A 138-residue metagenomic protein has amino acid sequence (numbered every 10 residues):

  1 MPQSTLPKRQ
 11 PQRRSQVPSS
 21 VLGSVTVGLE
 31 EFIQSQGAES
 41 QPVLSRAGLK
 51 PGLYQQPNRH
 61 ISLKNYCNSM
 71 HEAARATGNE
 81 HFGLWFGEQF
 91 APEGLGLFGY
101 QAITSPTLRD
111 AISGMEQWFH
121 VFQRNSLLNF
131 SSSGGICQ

Functional and structural regions predicted by a protein language model:
M1-Q138: N-terminal low-complexity or simple alpha-helical regulatory segments that function as activation/interaction modules
